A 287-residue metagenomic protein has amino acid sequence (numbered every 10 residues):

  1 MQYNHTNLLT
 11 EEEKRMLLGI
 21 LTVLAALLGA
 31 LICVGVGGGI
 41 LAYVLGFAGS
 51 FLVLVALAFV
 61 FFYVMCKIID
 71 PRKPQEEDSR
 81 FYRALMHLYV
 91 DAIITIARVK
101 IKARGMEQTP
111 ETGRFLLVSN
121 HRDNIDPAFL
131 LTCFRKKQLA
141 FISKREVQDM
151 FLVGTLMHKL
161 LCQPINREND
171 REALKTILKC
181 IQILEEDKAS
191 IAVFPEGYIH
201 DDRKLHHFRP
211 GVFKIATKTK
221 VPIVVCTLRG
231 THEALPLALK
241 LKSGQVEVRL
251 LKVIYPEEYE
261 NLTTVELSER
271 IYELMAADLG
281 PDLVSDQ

Functional and structural regions predicted by a protein language model:
N4, L8-G29, G38-R114: Membrane-anchoring hydrophobic helices of lipid-metabolizing enzymes
C66-L88, T95-I96, E111-D170: Catalytic core of membrane glycerolipid acyltransferases/transacylases, capturing the structured, soluble-facing
T95-R104, L174-K175, R229-E233: Short gly/ser/thr-rich secondary-structure transition/capping motifs
R114-L116, K188-F194: Residue-level preference for the first positions of well-ordered beta-strands
I142, K179-Q182, K204: Soluble extracytoplasmic domains of inner/organellar membrane proteins
F151-T155, S190-A192, D201-E266: A cross-family acyltransferase "interaction/gating" segment
